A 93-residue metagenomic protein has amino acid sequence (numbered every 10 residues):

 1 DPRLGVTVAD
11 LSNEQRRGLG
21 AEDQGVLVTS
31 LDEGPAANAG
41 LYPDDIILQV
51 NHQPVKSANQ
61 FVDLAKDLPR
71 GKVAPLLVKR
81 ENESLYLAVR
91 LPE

Functional and structural regions predicted by a protein language model:
D1-E93: C-terminal recognition in membrane/secretory proteostasis and scaffolding
